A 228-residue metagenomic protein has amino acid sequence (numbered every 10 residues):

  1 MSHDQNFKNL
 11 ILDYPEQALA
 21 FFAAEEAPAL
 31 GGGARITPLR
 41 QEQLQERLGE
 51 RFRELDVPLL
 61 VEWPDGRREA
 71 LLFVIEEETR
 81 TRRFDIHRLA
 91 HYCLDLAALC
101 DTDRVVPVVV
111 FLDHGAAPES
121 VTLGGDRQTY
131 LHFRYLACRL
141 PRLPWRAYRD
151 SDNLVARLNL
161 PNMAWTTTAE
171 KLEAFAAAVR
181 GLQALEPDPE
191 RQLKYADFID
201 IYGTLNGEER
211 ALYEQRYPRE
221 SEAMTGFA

Functional and structural regions predicted by a protein language model:
M1-A228: Elongated, amphipathic alpha-helical interaction scaffolds
